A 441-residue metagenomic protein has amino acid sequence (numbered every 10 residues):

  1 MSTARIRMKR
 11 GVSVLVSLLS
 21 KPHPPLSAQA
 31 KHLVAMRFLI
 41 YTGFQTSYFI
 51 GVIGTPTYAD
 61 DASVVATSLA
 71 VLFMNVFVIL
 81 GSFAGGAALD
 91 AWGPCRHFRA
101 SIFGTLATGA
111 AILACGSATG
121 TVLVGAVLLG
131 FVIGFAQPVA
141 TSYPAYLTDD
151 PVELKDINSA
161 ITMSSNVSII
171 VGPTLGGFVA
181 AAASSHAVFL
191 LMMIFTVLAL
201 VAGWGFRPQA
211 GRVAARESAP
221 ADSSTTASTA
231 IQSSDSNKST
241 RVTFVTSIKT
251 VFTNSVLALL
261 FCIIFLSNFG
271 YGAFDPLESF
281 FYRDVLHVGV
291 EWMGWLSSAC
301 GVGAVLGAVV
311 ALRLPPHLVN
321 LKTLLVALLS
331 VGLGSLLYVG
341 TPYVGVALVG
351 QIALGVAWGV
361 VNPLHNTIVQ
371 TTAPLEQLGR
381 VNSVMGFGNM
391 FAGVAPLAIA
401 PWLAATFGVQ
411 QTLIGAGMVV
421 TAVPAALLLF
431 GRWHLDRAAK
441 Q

Functional and structural regions predicted by a protein language model:
S2-A30, Q209-F261: Juxtamembrane intracellular "pre-TM" segments in multi-pass secondary transporters
G11-V76, N254-S298: Helix-loop boundary and gating motifs at the non-cytosolic
A28-K31, S68-G104, A111, T121 (+3 more regions): C-terminal transmembrane bundle of multi-pass solute transporters/carriers
Y48-P56, A140, P144, L175 (+4 more regions): Hydrophobic/aromatic end-of-helix segments at the C-terminal termini of transmembrane alpha-helices
G51-Y58, A114, V171-M192, D284-V285 (+1 more regions): Transmembrane alpha-helix termini and helix-breaking/packing motifs in multi-pass membrane transporters
V127-V167: Cytoplasmic helix-loop-helix junction between adjacent transmembrane helices in 12-TM secondary transporters
A187-G205, L413-L429: Symmetry-related core transmembrane helices of the 12-TM Major Facilitator Superfamily/SLC fold
F195-A221, H317, L429-Q441: Helix-loop junctions on the cytosolic side of multi-pass membrane transporters, especially the intracellular loop
